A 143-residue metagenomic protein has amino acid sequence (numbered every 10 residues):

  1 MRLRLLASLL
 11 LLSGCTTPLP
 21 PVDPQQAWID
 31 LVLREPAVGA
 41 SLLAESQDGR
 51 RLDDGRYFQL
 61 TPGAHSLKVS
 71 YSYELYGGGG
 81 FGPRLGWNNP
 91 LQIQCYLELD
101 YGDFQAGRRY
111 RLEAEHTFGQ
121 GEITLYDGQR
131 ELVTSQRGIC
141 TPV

Functional and structural regions predicted by a protein language model:
M1-C15: Sec-dependent bacterial lipoprotein signal peptides
C15-V143: Short loop/turn and low-complexity linker motifs enriched in small/turn-promoting residues
